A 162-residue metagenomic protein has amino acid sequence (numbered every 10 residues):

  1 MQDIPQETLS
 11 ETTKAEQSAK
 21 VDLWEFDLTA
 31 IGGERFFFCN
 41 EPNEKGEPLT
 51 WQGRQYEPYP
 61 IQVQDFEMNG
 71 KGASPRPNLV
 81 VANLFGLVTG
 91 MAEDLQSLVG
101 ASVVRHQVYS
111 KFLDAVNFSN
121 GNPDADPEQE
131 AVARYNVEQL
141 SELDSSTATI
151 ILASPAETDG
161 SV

Functional and structural regions predicted by a protein language model:
M1-P58: Polar/acidic, low-complexity leader/linker segments enriched in S/T/G and N/D
E57-F66: Extracellular/luminal ectodomains and secreted, surface-exposed scaffolds of diverse proteins
D65-D114: Extracellular/virion structural assembly segments
P75, A133, S146-A148: Envelope-exposed proteins and targeting segments
F112-A125: Short mixed-charge
P123-N136: Short coil-to-beta-strand transition motifs
L140-E142: Residue-level recognition of beta-strand microenvironments
D144-V162: Short solvent-exposed strand/turn elements
